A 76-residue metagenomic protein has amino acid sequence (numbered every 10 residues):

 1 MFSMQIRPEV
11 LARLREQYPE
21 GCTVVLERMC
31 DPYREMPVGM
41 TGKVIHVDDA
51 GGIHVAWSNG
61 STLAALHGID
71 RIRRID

Functional and structural regions predicted by a protein language model:
F2-D76: Basic/aromatic-rich interaction segments and small domains that mediate binding to polyanionic partners
